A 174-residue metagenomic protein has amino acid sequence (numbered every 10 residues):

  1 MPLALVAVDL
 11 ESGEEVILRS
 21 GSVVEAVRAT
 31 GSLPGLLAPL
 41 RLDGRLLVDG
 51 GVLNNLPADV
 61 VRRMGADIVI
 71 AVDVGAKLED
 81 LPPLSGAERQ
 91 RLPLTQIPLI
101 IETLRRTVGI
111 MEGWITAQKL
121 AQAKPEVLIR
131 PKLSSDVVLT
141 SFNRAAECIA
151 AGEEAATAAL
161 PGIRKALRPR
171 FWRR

Functional and structural regions predicted by a protein language model:
M1-R174: Patatin-like phospholipase
